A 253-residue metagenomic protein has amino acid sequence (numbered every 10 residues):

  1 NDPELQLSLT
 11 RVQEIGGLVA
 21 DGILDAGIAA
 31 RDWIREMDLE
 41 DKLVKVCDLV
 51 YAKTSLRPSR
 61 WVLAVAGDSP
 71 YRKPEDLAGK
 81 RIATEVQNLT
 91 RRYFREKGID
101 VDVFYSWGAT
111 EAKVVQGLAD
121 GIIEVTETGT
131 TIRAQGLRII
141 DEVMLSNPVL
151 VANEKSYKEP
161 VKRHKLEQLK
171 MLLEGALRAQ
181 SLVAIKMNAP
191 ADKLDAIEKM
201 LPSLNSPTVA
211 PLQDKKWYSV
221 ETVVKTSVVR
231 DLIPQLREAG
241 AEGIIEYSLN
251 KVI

Functional and structural regions predicted by a protein language model:
N1-E4, L9, A29-C47, Y51-R60 (+1 more regions): Small-molecule-sensing regulatory modules
D2-I23: Short, structured active-site "lid" loops
G17, V62-A64: Signature of uroporphyrinogen-III synthase
